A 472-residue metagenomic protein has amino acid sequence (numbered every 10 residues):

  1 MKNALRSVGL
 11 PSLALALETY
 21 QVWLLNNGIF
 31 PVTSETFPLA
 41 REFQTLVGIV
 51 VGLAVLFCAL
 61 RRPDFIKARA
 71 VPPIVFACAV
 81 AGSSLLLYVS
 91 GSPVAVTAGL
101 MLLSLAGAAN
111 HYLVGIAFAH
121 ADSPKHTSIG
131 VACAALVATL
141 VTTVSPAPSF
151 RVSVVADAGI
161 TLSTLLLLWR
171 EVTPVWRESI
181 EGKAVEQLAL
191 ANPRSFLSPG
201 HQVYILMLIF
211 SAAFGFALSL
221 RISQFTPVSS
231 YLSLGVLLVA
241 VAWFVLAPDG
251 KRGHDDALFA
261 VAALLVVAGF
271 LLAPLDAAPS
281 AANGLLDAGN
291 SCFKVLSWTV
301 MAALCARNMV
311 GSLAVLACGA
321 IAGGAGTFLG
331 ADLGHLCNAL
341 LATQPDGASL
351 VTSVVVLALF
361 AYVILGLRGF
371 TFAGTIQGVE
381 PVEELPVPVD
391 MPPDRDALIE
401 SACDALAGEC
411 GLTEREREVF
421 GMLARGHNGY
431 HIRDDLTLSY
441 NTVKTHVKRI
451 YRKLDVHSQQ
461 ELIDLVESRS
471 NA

Functional and structural regions predicted by a protein language model:
T19-F30, V55, L197, H201-K251 (+7 more regions): Linker/hinge segments immediately adjacent to helix-turn-helix/homeobox DNA-binding domains
L39-R62, L237-W243: Central cavity-lining transmembrane alpha-helices of secondary-active solute carriers, predominantly the Major
R69-L85, D256-F270: Structural signature of the two symmetry-related core transmembrane helices
P93-N110, P279-V295: Hydrophobic core of transmembrane alpha-helices in multi-pass small-molecule transporters, especially MFS/SLC-type
G107-D122, F293-N308: Intracellular juxtamembrane helix-capping segments at the cytosolic ends of symmetry-related transmembrane helices
S123-P146, V315-G334: Glycine-rich segments within core transmembrane alpha-helices of 12-TM secondary carriers
T139-L220, L238-G253: Intracellular loop-helix junctions on the cytosolic face of multi-pass helical membrane proteins
E383-V447, R452-K453, Q460, D464-A472: Helix-turn-helix DNA-binding segment
